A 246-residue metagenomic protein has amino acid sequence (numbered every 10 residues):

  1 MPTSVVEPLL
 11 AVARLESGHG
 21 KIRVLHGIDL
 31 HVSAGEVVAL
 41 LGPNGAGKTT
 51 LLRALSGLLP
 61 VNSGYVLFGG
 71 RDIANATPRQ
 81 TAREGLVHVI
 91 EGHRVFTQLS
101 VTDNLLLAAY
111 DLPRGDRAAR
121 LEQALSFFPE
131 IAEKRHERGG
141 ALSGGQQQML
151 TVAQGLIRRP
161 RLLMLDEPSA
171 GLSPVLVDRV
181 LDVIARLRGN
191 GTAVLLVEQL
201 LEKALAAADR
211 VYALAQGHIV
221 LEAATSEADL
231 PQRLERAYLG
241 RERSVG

Functional and structural regions predicted by a protein language model:
G20, V38, A76, V101-A119 (+3 more regions): ABC-type ATPase nucleotide-binding domains, specifically the catalytic core motifs of the NBD
L41-P43: The feature captures the beta-strand-to-loop junction immediately N-terminal to the Walker
S56: Helix-to-loop junction immediately C-terminal to a conserved catalytic motif
G64-R71, E84, R117-L121, L221-A223: Conserved ABC transporter NBD signature motif
R138-L142: Conserved ABC ATPase signature
G155-L156: ABC ATPase C-loop
R159: Conserved catalytic motifs of ABC-family nucleotide-binding domains
